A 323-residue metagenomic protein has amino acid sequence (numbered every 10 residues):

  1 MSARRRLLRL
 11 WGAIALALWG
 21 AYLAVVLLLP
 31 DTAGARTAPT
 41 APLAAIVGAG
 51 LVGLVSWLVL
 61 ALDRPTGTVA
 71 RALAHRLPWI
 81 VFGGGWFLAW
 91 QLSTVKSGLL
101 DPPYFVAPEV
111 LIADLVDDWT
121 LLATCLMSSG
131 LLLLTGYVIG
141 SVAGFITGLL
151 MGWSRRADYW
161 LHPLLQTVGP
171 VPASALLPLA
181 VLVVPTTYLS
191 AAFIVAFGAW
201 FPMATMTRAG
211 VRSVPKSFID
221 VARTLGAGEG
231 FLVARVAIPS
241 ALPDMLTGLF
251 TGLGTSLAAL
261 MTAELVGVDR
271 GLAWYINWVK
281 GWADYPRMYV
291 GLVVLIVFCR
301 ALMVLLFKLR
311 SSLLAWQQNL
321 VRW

Functional and structural regions predicted by a protein language model:
M1-A24, T32-T37, I46-V81, F307-W323: Transmembrane alpha-helical segments of polytopic membrane transport and secretion proteins
L28-P42, L92-I139: Periplasmic/extracellular loop-to-transmembrane helix junction in inner-membrane transport proteins
S56, R212, P243, T247 (+1 more regions): C-terminal transmembrane helix and the adjacent membrane-cytosol boundary/short C-terminal tail of inner/organellar
L60-T66, T135-L165: Transmembrane-helix boundary motif in ABC transporter permease subunits
Y159-W160, P202-L249, L272, I276: Short cytoplasmic-facing helical segments at TM-TM junctions of multi-pass membrane proteins
L165-P202, A209: Generic hydrophobic transmembrane alpha-helix motif, especially the helices
L182, G210, A258-L295, L314 (+1 more regions): Glycine-rich helix-loop "coupling/hinge" segments at transmembrane-helix boundaries in multipass transporters
F193-F197, G230-A263, V290, L306: Transmembrane alpha-helices
